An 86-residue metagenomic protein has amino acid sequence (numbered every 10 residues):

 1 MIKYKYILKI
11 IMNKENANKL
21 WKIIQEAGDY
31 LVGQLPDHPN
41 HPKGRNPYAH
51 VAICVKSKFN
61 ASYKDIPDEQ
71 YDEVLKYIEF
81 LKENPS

Functional and structural regions predicted by a protein language model:
M1-S86: Positively charged, phosphate-engaging catalytic surfaces used for nucleic-acid and nucleotide handling
